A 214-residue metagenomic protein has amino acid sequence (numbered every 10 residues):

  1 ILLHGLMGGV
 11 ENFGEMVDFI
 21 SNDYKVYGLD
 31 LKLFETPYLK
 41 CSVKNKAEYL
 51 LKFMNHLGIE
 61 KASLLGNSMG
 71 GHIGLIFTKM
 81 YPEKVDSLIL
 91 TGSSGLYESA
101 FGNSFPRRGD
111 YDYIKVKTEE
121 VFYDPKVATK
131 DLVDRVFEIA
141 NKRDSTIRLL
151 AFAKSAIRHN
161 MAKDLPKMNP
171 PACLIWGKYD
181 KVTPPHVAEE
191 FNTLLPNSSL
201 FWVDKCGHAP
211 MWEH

Functional and structural regions predicted by a protein language model:
I1-G5, W176: The conserved beta1-alpha1 loop
G5-G8, S68: Active-site glycine-rich loops that stabilize anionic/oxyanionic intermediates across multiple enzyme folds
E11-E15, Y24-G66: Active-site loop/oxyanion-hole signature of alpha/beta-hydrolase fold enzymes
H56-E98: Conserved hydrolase catalytic core segment
R108-P170: Conserved alpha/beta-hydrolase catalytic His-Asp/Glu region
M168, L174-W176, D180: Short beta-strand/loop motif that positions the catalytic acidic residue of the alpha/beta-hydrolase fold
K181-V187: Conserved alpha/beta-hydrolase "acid-adjacent" motif
C206-H214: Catalytic histidine-centered segment of alpha/beta-hydrolase-like enzymes
